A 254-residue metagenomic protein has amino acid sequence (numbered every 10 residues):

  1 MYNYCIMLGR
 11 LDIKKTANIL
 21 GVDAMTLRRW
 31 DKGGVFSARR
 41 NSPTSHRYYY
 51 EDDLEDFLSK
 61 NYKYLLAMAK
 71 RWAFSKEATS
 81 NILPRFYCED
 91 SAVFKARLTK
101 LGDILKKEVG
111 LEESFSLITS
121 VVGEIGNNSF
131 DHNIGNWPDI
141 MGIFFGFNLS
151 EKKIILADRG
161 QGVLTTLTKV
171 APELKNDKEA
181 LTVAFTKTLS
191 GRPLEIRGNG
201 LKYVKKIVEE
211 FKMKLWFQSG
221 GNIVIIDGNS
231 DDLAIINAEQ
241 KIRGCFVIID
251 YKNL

Functional and structural regions predicted by a protein language model:
Y2-R10, K14-I19, M25-K32, T44-G123 (+1 more regions): Bergerat-fold GHKL ATPase/HATPase_c domain
L8, G21-V22, K175, N199: Residue-level recognition of alpha-helix initiation/capping sites
L27, R40-N41, L194, Q218: Residue-level detector of family-conserved "landmark" positions at structurally sensitive sites
G33-R40: Short, solvent-exposed alpha-helical "recognition" segments
G34, N61, K187-G191: Alpha-helix boundary/capping residues
E51-D52, S129-L254: Conserved beta-strand-loop-beta-strand hairpin that lines the nucleotide-binding pocket of ATP/GTP-utilizing enzymes
